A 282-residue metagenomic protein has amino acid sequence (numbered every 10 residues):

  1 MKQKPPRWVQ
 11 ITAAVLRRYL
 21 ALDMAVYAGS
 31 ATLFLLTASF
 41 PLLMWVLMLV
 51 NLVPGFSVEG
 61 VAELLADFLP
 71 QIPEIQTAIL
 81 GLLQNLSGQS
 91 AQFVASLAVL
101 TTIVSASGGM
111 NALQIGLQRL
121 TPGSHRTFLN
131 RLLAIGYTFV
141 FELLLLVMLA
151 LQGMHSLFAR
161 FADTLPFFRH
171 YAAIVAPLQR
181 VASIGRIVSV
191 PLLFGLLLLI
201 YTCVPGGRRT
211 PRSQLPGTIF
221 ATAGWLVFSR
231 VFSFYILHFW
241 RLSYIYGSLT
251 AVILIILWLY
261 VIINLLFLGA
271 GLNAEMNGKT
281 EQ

Functional and structural regions predicted by a protein language model:
M1-Q282: Membrane-embedded alpha-helices and immediately adjacent juxtamembrane helical segments in alpha-helical membrane
